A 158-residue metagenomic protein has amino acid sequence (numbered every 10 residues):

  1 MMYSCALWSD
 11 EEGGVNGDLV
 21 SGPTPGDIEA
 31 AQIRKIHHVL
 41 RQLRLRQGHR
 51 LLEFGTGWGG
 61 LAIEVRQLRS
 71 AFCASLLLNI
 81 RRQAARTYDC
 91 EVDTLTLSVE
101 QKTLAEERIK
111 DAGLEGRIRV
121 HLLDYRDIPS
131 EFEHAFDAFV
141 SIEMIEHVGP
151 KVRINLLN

Functional and structural regions predicted by a protein language model:
M1-Q42, R46: Conserved Class I S-adenosyl-L-methionine-dependent methyltransferase catalytic core
V39, F139-V140: Hydrophobic beta-strand segment of the Class I
Q47-G57, C73: Conserved class I S-adenosyl-L-methionine
G60-R69, L78-D89: Conserved SAM-binding loop of SAM-dependent methyltransferases across substrates and taxa, primarily the Class I
A74, E91-L97: Conserved SAM-binding motif I beta-strand of class I
A105-E106: Conserved SAM-binding loop
R126-F139: A short acidic, Gly/Pro-enriched loop at the edge of an enzyme's catalytic core that lines a small-molecule cofactor
H147-N158: A short, conserved alpha-helix within the catalytic core of class I
